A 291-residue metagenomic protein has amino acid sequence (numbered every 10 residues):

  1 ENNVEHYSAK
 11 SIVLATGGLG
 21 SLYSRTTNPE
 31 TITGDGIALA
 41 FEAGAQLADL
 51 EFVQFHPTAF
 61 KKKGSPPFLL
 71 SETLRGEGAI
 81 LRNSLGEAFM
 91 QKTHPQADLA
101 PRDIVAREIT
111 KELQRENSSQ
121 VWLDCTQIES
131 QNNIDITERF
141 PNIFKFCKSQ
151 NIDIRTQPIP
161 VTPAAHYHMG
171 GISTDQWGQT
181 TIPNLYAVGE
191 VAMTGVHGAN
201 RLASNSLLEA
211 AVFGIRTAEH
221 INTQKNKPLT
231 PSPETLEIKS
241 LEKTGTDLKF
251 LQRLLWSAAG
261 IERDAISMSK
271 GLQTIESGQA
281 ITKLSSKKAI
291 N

Functional and structural regions predicted by a protein language model:
E1-N3, A15, A59-K62, N291: Conserved redox-cofactor binding core of oxidoreductases
N3-S11, T181-I182: Core beta-strand elements of the Rossmann-like FAD/NAD(P) dinucleotide-binding domain in flavoenzyme oxidoreductases
A9-S11, A15-G20, V191: Glycine-/small-residue-rich beta->alpha transition segments that form the dinucleotide
N28-F41, L47: Thiamine diphosphate
L39, A45-Q157, A211, H220-N226: An anion/pyrophosphate-binding glycine-rich loop and adjacent beta-alpha core in soluble alpha-beta enzymes
S84-Q91, Q96-D98, I109-E112, Y167 (+2 more regions): Glycine- and aromatic-enriched mobile tails/lids
N142-L185: FAD/FMN-dependent oxidoreductases across multiple families
